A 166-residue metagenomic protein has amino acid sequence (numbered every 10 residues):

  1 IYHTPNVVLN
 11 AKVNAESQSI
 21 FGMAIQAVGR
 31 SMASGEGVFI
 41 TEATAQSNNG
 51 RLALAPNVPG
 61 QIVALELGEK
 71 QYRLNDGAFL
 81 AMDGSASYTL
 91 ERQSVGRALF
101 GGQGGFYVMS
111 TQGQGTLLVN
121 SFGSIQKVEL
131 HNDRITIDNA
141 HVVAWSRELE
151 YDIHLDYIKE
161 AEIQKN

Functional and structural regions predicted by a protein language model:
I1-N166: Composition-driven recognition of glycine/serine/threonine/acidic- and proline-rich low-complexity segments and repeats
